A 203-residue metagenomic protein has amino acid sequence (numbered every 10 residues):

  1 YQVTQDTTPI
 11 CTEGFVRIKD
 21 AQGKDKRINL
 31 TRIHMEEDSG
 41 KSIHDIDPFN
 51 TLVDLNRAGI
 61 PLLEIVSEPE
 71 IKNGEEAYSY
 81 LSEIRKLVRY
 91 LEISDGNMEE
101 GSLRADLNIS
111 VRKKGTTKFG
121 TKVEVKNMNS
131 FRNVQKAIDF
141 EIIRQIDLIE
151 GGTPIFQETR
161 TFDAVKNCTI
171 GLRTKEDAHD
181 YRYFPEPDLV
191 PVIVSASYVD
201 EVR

Functional and structural regions predicted by a protein language model:
Y1-R203: Basic, nucleic-acid-interacting segments
